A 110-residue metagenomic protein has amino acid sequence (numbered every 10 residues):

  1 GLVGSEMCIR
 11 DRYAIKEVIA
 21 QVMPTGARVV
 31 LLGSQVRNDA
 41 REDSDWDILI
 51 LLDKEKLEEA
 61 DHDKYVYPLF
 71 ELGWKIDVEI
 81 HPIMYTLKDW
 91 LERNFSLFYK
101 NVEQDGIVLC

Functional and structural regions predicted by a protein language model:
G1-I9: Short, small-residue-biased leader/transition segments that mark boundaries at the very start of proteins
R10-R41: N-terminal first-folded block
T25, S44-W46, V78: A generic structural signal for short beta-strands and their flanking turns/coil linkers
G33, N38-L57: Catalytic metal-binding acidic patch
H62-Y67: Short amphipathic alpha-helices in soluble, non-transmembrane regions that often serve as interface/regulatory elements
L72-D105: Conserved catalytic core of two-metal-ion nucleotidyltransferases
I107-C110: Short hydrophobic/aromatic patches at helix-to-coil boundaries
